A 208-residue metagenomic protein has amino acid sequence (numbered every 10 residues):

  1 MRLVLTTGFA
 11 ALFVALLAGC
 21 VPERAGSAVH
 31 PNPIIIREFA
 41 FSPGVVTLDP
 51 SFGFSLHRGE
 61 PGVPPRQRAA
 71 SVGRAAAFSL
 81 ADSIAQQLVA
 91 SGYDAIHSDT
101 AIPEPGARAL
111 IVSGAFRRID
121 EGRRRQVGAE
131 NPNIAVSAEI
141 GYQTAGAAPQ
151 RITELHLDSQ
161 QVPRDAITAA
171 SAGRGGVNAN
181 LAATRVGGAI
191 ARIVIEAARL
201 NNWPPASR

Functional and structural regions predicted by a protein language model:
M1-V4: Positively charged n-region of N-terminal signal peptides that target proteins for export
T7-A18: Bacterial N-terminal signal peptides
G19-D82, T168-A172, R192-R208: A structural "domain/chain start" motif
V21-P22, S91, S98-Q150, Q161-D165: Surface-exposed short loop/turn segments
V63-S71, Q143-I193: Short secondary-structure boundary motifs at beta->alpha junctions and helix caps
R74-A101: Mid-chain, structured segments of secreted extracytoplasmic proteins
S79, S83, A109, R185: Short, well-structured alpha-helical interface segments that form or flank functional binding sites
